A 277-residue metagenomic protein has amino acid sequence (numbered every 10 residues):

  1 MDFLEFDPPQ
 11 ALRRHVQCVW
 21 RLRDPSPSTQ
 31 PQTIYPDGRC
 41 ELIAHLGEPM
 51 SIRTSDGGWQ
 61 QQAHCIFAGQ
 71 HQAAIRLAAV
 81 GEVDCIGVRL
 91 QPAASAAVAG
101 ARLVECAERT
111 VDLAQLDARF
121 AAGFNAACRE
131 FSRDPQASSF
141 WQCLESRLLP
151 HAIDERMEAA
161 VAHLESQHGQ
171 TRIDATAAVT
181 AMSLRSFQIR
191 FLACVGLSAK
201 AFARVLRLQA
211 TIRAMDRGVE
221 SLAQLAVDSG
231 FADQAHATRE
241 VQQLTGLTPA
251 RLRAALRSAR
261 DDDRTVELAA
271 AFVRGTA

Functional and structural regions predicted by a protein language model:
M1-L184, C194-A199, R213-D216, S221-A232 (+1 more regions): Alpha-helical bundle regulatory/interaction domains
S186-I189, V205: Hydrophobic alpha-helical segments, especially transmembrane helices and their immediate juxtamembrane helical caps
F191, A203, E240-Q242, R253: DNA major-groove recognition helix of helix-turn-helix
T245: A glycine-rich, hydrophobic loop/mini-helix early in the fold
